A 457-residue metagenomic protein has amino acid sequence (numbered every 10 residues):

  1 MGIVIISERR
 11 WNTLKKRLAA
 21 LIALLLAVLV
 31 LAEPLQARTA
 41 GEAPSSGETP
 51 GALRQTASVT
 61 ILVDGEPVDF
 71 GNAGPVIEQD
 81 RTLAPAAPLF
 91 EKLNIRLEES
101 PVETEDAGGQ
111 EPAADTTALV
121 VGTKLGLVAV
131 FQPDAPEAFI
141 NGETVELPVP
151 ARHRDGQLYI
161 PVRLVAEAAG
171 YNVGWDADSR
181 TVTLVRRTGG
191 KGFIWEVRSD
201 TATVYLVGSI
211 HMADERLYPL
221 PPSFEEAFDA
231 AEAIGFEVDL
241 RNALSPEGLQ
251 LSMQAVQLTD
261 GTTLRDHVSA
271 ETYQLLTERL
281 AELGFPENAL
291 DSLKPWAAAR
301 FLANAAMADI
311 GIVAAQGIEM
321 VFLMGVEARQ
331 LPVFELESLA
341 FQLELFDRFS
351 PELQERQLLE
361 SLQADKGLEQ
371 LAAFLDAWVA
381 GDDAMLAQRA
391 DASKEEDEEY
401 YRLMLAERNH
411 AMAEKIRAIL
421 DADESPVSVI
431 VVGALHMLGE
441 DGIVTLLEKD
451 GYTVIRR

Functional and structural regions predicted by a protein language model:
I3-W11, L18-A20, E33-G190: Primary recognition of N-terminal secretory signal peptides and signal-anchoring hydrophobic helices
A23-E33: Bacterial N-terminal signal peptides
V76-A84, D155-I160, Y218, P222 (+5 more regions): Soluble non-cytosolic domains of exported or imported proteins
A84-P88, I160, L164, A168 (+9 more regions): Extracytoplasmic/secreted proteins, especially bacterial periplasmic and envelope-associated proteins
R96-T104, N172-G174, E287, P332-E335 (+1 more regions): Short secondary-structure junctions
G189-W195, E414: Alpha-helical scaffolding within the catalytic cores of extracellular/periplasmic polymer-degrading hydrolases
R198-Y400: Structured, acidic catalytic/metal-binding patches in enzyme active sites
E398-R457: A cross-kingdom marker for long, charged
